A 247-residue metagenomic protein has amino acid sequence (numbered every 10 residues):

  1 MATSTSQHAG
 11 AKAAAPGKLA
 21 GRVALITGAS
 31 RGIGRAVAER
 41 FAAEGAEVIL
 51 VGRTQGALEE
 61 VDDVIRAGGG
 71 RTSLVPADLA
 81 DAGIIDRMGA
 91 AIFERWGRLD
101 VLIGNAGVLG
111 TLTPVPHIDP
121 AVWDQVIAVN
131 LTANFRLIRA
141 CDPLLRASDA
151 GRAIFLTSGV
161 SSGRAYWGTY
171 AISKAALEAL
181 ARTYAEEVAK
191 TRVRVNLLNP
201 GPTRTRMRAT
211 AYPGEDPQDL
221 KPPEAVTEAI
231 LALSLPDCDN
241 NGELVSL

Functional and structural regions predicted by a protein language model:
R22, G70-R71, R98-L99, L145-G159 (+2 more regions): Active-site loop of short-chain dehydrogenase/reductase
V23, S30-R31: Conserved glycine-rich cofactor-binding loop
E44-E60: Conserved glycine-rich Rossmann-like NAD(P)H-binding loop of the short-chain dehydrogenase/reductase
V108, R146, G151-A176, A181-K190 (+1 more regions): Catalytic loop of short-chain dehydrogenase/reductase
T113-V115, D119-I127: Substrate-binding pocket helix/loop in short-chain dehydrogenase/reductase
I138-R139, R182: A short, exposed helix-loop element centered on a Lys and neighboring polar residues
K190-V193, L197-L198, T205, G214-L247: C-terminal helical subdomain
